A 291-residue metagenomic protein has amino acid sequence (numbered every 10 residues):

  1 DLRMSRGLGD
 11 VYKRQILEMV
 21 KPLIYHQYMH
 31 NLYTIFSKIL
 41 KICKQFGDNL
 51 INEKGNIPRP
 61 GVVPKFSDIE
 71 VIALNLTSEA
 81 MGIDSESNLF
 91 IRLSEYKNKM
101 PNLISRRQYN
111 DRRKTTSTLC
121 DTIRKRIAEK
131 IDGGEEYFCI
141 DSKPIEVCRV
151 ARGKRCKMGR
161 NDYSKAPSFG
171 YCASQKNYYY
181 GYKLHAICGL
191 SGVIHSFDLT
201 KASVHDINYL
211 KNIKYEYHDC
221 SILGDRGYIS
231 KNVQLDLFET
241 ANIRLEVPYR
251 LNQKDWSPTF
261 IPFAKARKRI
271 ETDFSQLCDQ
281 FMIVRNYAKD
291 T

Functional and structural regions predicted by a protein language model:
D1-Q15: Single conserved hydrophobic/aromatic residue that forms the stacking wall/gate of nucleotide- or nucleobase-binding
K13-T291: Short alpha-helical elements
